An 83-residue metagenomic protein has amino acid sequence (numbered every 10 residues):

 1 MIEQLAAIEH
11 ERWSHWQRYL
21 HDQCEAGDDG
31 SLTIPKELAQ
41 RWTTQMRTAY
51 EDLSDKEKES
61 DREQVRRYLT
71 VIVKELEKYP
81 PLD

Functional and structural regions predicted by a protein language model:
M1-D83: Alpha-helical propensity feature that highlights long, continuous alpha-helices across diverse contexts
